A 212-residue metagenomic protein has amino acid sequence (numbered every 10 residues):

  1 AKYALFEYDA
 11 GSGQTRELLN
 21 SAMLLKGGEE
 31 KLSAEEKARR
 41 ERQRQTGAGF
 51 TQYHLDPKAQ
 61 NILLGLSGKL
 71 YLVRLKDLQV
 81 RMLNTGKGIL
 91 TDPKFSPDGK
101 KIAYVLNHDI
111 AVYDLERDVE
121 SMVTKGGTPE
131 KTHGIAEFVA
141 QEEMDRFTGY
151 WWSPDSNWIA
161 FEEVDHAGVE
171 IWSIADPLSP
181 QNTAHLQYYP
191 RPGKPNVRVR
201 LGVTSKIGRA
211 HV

Functional and structural regions predicted by a protein language model:
A1-H211: Beta-propeller folds
